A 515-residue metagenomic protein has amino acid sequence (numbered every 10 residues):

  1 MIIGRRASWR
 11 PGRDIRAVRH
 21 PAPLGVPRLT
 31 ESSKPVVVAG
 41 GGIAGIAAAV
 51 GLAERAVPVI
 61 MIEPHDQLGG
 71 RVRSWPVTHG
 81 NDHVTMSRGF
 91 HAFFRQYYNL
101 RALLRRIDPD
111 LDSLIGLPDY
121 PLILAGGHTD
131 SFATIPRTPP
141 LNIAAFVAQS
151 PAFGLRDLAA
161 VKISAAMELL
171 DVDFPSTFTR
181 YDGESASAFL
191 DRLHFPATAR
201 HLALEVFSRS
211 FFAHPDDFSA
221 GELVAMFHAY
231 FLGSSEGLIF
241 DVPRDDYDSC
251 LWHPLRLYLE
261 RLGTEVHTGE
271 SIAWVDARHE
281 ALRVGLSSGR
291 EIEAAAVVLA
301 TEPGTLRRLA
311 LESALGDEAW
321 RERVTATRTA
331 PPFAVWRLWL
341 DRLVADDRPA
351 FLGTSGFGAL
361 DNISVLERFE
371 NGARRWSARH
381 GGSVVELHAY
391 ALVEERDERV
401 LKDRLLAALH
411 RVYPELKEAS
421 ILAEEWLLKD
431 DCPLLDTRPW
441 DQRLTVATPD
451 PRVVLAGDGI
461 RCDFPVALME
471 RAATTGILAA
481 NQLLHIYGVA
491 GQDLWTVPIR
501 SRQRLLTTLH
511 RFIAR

Functional and structural regions predicted by a protein language model:
M1-V36, E54-R55, I499, Q503-R515: Extreme N-terminal leader/targeting segments of oxidoreductases
S32-K34, S287-A296: Core beta-strand elements of the Rossmann-like FAD/NAD(P) dinucleotide-binding domain in flavoenzyme oxidoreductases
S32-M61: N-terminal Rossmann-like FAD-binding beta1-loop-alpha1 element of flavoenzymes
A39, I272, E291-L306: Short hydrophobic core segments
A53-H79: Glycine-rich FAD pyrophosphate-binding loop
N81-A166, P175-S176: Dinucleotide-binding Rossmann-like beta1-alpha1 core, especially the glycine-rich loop that anchors the ADP
A165-W274, A281: Active-site/ligand-binding neighborhood in enzyme catalytic cores
A294-A296, G304-R443, P449-V454, C462-P465 (+4 more regions): C-terminal segments that line or cap access tunnels to active or ligand-binding sites in enzymes and enzyme-associated
